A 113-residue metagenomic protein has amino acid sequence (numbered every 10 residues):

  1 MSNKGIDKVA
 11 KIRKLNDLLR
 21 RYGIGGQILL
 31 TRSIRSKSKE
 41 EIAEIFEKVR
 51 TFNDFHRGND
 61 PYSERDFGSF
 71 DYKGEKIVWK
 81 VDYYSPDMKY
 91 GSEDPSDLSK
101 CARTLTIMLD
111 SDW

Functional and structural regions predicted by a protein language model:
D7-F70: Compact soluble domain cores
D66-W113: Short, compact, well-ordered microdomains
